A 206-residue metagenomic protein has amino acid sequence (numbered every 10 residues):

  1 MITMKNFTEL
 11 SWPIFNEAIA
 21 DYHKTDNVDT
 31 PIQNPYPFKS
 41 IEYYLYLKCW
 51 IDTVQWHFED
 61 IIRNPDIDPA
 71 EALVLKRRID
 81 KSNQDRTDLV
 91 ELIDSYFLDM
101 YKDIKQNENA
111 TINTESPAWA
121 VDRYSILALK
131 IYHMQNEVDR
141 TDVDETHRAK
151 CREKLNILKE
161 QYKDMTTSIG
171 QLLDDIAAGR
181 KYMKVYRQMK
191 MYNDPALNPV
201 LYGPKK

Functional and structural regions predicted by a protein language model:
I2-K206: Anionic, Ser/Thr-rich low-complexity intrinsically disordered regions
